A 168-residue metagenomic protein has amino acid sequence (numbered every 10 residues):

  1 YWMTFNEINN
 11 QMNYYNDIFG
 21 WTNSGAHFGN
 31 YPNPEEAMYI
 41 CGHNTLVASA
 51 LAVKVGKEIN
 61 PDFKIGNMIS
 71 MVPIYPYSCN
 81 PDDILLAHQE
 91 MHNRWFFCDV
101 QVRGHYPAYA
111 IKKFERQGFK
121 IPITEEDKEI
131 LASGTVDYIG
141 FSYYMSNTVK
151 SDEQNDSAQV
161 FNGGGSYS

Functional and structural regions predicted by a protein language model:
Y1-S168: Active-site region of glycoside hydrolase catalytic domains
